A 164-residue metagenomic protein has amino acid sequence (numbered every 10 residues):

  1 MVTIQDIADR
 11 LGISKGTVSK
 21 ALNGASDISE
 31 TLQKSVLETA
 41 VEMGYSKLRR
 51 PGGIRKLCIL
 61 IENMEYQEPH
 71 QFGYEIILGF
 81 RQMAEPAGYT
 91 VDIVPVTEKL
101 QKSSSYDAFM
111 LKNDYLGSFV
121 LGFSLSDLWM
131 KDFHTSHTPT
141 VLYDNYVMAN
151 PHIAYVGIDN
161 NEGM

Functional and structural regions predicted by a protein language model:
M1-I54: N-terminal helix-turn-helix DNA-binding module of bacterial transcription factors
S29-L32, G73, G157-N160, M164: Short, conserved glycine- and acidic-residue-centered signature motifs in active-site or ligand-binding loops
V36, F80, W129: Aromatic/hydrophobic pocket-lining residues that form π-stacking "cages" and hydrophobic walls in ligand
M43-Y106: Amphipathic helical "hinge" segments at domain boundaries
C58, D114-G122: Periplasmic-binding protein-like
S105-D114: Charged, often glycine-rich, active-site loop that binds/positions anionic groups
L121-G163: Flexible loop/hinge segments that line or gate small-molecule binding clefts
